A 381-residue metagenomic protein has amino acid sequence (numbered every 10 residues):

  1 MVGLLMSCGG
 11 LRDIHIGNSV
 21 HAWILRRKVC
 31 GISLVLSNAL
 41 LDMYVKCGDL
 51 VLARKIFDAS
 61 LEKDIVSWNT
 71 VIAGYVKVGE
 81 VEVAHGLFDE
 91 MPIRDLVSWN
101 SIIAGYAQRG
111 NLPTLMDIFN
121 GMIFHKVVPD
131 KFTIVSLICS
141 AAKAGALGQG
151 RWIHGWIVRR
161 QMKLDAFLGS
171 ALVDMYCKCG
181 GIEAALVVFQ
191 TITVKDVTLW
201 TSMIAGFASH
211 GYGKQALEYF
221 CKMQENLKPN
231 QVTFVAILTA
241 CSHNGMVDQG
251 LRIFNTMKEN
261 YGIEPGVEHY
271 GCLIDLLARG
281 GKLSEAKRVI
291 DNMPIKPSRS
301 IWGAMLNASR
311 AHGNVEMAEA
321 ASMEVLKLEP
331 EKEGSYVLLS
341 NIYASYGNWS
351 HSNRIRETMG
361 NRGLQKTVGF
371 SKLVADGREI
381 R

Functional and structural regions predicted by a protein language model:
M1-R381: Terminal (and in a subset, N-terminal) low-complexity or junction segments at the ends of helical repeat RNA-binding
